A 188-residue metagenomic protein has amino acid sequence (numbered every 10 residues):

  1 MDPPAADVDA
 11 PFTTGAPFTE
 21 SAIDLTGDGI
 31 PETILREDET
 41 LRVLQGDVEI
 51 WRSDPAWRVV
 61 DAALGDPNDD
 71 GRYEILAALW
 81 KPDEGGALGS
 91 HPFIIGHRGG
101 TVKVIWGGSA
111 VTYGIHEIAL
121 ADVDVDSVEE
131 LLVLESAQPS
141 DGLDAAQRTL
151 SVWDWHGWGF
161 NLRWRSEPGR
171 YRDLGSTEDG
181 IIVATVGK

Functional and structural regions predicted by a protein language model:
M1-K188: Beta-propeller-forming repeat regions
